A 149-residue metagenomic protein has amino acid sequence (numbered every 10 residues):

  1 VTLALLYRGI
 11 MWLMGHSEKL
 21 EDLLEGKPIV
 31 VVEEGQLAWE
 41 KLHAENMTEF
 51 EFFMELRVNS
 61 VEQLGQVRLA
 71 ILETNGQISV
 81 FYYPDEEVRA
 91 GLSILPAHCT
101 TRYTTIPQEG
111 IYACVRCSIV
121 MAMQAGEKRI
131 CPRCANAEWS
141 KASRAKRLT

Functional and structural regions predicted by a protein language model:
V1-E25: Transmembrane alpha-helices and immediately adjacent membrane-cytoplasm interface residues in multi-pass integral
W12, E18-K19, H43-E45, S60: Transmembrane helical hairpin unit
D22-L42: Membrane-cytosol interface motif
E49-E51: ATP-binding catalytic core of ATPases
F53-E109, A145-K146: A broadly conserved sequence feature marking short terminus-proximal activation segments in nucleic acid-centric
Q108-Y112, G126: Flanking scaffold residues of small Cys/His-coordinated metal-binding clusters
A113-C117, I130-C134: Short cysteine-rich clusters marking metal-coordination/redox-active sites
A122-K128, S140-A145: Short Cys/His-rich "knuckle" micro-motifs
